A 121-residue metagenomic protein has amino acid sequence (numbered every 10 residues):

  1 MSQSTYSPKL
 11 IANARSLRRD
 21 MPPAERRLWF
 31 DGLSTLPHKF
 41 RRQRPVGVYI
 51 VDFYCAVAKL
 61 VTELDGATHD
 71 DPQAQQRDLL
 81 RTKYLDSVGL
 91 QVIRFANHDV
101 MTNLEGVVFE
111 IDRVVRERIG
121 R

Functional and structural regions predicted by a protein language model:
M1-R121: Nucleic-acid endo/exonuclease domains
